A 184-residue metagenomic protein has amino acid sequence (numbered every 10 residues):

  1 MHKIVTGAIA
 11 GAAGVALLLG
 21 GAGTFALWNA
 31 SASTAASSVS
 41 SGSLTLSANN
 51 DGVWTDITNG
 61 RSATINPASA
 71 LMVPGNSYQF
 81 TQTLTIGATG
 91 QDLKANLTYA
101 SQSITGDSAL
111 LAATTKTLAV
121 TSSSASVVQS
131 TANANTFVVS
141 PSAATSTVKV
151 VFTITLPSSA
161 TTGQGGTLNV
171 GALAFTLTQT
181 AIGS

Functional and structural regions predicted by a protein language model:
H2-R61, I182-S184: Short, polar/proline-rich extracytoplasmic segments that appear immediately after membrane translocation
L17, L27-S31, M72-S122: Surface-exposed interaction patch
S38-R61, I104-N133: A surface/secretory-pathway sequence property marking extracellular, secreted, or lumenal proteins enriched
S38-S40, T45-S47, L71, T83-T85 (+1 more regions): Generic structural detector for well-ordered beta-strands
T55-N76: Beta-sheet-dominated interaction scaffolds and their linkers
P67-L71, L84, N135-P141: Beta-strand-rich interaction surfaces with strong enrichment in secreted/lumenal proteins
M72-S77, S130-A132, P141-T145: Solvent-exposed, conformationally flexible loop/turn segments
F80, G87-T98, S142-S184: C-terminal, structured domain-capping segment
